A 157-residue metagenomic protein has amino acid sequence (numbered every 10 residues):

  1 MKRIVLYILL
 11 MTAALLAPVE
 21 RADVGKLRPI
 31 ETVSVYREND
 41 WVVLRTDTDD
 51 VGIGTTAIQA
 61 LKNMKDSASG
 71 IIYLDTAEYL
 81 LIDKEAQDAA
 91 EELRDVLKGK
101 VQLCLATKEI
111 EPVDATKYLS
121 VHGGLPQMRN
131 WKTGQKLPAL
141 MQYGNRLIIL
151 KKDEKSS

Functional and structural regions predicted by a protein language model:
M1-S157: Membrane-proximal alpha-helical signals and transmembrane carboxylates
